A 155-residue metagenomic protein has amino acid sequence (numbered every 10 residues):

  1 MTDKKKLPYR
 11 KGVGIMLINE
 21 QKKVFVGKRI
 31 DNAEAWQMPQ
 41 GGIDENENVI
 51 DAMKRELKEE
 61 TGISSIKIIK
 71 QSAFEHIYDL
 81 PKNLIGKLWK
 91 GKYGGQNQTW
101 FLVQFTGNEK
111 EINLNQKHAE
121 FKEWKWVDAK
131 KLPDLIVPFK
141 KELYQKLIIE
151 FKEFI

Functional and structural regions predicted by a protein language model:
M1-I18, K90-G91: Acidic, metal-coordinating catalytic segment for phosphate/diphosphate chemistry, firing primarily on the Nudix
Q37-Q40: A short gly/proline-enriched turn/hairpin at secondary-structure junctions
I43-P138: Unchanged
K130-I155: Charged phosphate-binding loop/patch that engages nucleotide di/tri-phosphates or the phosphate backbone of nucleic
